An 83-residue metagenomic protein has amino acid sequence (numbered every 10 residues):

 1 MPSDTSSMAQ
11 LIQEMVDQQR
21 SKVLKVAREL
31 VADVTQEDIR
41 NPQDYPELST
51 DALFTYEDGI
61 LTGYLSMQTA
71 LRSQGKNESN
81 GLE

Functional and structural regions predicted by a protein language model:
M1, M8, M15, Y45 (+2 more regions): Sparse, context-dependent recognition of short Cys/His-centered cofactor- or disulfide-binding micro-motifs
M1-D4, L30-Y45: Membrane-targeting and insertion segments and their boundary/processing signals
P2, N77-E83: Short acidic DE-rich linear segments
P2-R28: Short, charge/polar-rich alpha-helical segments
I12, R28-V31, P42, A52: Eukaryotic N-proximal low-complexity acidic segments or loops
Q19-E37, Q68-L71: Non-transmembrane amphipathic alpha-helical segments
V26-A27, G75, S79: Enrichment for repetitive, rod-forming helical segments
D38-K76: Short, charge-rich amphipathic interface segments used for partner binding and complex assembly
